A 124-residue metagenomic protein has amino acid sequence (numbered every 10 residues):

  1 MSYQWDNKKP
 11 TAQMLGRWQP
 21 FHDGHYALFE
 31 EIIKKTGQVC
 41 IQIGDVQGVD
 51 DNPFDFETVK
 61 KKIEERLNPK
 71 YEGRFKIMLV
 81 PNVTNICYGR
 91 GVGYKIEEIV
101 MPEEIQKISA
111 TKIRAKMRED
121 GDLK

Functional and structural regions predicted by a protein language model:
M1-K124: Nucleotidyltransferase catalytic core that binds NTPs
